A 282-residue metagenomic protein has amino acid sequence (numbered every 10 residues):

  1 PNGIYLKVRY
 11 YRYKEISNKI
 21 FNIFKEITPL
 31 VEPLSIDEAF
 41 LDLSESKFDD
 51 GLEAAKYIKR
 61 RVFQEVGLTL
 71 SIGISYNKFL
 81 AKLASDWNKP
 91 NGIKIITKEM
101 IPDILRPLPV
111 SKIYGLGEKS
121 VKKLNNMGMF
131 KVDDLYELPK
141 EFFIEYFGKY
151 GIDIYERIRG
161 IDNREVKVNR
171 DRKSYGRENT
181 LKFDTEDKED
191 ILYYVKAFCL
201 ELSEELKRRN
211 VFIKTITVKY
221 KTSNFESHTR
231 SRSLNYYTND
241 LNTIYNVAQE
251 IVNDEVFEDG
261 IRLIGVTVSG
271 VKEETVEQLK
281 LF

Functional and structural regions predicted by a protein language model:
P1-Y146, I152, V268, K272-E274 (+1 more regions): Gly/Gly-Pro- and Ser/Thr-rich, intrinsically disordered tail segments characteristic of DNA damage-repair and tolerance
N125-L263, G270-Q278: DNA-contacting surface of Y-family translesion DNA polymerases
